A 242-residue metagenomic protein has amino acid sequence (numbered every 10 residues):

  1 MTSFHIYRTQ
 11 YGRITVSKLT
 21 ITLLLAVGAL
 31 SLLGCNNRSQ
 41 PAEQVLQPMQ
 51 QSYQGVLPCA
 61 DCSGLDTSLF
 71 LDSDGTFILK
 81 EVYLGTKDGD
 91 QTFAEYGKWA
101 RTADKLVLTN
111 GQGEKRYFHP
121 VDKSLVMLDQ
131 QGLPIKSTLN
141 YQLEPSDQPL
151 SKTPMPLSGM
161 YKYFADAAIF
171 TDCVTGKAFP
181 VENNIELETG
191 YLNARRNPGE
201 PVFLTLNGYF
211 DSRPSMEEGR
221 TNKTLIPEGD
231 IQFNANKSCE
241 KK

Functional and structural regions predicted by a protein language model:
F4-L23: Bacterial N-terminal signal peptides that target proteins for export
C35-A94, L108-A165, T171-P180, G199-P201 (+1 more regions): Lipid interaction determinants
K177-R195: Beta-strand/loop nucleic-acid-binding surfaces
